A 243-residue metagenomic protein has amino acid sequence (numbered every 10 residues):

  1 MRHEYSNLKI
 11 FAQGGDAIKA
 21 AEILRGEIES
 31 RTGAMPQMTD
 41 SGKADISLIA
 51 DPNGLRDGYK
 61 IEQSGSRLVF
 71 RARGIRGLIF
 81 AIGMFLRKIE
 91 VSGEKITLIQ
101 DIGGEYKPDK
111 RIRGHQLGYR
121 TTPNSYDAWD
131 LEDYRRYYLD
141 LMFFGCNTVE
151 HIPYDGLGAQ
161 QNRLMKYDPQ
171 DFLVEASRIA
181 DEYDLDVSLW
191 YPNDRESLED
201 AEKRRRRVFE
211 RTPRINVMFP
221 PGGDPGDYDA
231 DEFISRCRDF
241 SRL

Functional and structural regions predicted by a protein language model:
M1-K110: Contiguous, structured surface segment used for ligand recognition
D109-L243: Aromatic-lined carbohydrate-binding surfaces of glycoside hydrolases
